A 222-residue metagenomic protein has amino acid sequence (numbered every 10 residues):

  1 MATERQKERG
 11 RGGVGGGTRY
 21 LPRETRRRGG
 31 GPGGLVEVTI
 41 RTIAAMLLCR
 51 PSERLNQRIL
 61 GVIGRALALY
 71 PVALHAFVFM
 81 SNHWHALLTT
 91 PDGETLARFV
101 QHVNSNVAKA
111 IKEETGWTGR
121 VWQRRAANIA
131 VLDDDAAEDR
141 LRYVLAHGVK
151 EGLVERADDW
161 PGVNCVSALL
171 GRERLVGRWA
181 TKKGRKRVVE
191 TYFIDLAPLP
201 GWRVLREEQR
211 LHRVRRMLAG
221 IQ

Functional and structural regions predicted by a protein language model:
M1-Q222: Short catalytic/metal-binding and nucleic-acid-binding patches
